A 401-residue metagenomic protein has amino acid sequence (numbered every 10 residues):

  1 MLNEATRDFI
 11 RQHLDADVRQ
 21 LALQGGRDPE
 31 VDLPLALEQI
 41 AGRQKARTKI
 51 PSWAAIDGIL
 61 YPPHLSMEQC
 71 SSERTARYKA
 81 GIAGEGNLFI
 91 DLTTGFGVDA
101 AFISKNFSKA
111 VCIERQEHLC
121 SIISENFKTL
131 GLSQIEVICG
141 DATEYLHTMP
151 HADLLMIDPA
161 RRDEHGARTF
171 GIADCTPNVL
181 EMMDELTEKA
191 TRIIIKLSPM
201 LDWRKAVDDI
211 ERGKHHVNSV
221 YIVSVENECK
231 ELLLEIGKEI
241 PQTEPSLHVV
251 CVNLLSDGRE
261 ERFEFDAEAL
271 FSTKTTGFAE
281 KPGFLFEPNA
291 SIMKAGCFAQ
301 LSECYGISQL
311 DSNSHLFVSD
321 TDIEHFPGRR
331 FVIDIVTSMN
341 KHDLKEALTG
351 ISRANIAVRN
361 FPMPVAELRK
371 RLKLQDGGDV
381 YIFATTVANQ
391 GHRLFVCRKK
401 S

Functional and structural regions predicted by a protein language model:
M1-S401: SAM-dependent transferase fold signal centered on methyltransferase-like domains, encompassing both Class I
